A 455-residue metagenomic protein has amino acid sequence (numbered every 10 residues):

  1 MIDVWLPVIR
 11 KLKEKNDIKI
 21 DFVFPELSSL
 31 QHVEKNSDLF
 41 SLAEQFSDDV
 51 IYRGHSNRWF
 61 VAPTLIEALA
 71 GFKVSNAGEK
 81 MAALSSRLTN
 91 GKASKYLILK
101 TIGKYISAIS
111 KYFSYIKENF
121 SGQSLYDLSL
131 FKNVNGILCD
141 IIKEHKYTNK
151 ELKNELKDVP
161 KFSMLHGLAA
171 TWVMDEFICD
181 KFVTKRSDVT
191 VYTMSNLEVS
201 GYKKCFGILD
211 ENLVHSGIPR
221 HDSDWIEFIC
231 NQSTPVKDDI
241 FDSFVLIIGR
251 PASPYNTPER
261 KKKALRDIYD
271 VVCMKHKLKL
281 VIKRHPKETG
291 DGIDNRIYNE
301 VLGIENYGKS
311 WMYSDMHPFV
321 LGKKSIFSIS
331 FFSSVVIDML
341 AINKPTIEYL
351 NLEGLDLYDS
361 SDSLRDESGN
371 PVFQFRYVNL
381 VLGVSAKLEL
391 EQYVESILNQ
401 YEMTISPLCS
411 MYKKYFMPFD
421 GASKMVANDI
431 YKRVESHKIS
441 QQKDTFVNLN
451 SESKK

Functional and structural regions predicted by a protein language model:
M1-W225, E288, V336: Active-site and donor-binding regions of nucleotide-sugar-utilizing enzymes
E14-F22, K275-L280, G308-W311: A generic structural motif
Y126, M316-H317, E389: Short acidic active-site motifs
N135-G136, T190, F244, K279 (+1 more regions): Structural motif
D210, N306, S334-P418: Catalytic binding pocket for nucleotide-activated donors in carbohydrate/polymer assembly enzymes
R220, K287-I342: Donor nucleotide-activated moiety binding/catalytic core segment of transferases that use nucleotide-activated donors
R220-E300: Conserved catalytic-core segment of nucleotide-activated headgroup transferases in glycan assembly
M417-K455: C-terminal alpha-helical cap of glycosyltransferases
